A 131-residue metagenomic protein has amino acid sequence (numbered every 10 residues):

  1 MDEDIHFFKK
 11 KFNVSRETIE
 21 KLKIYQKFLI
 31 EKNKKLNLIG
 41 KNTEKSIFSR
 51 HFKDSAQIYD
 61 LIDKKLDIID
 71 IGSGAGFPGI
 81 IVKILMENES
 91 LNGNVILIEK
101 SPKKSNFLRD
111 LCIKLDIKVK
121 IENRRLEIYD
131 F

Functional and structural regions predicted by a protein language model:
M1-K64, K103-I117: Class I SAM-dependent transferase core
A56-F131: Conserved SAM/SAH cofactor-binding pocket of Class I
